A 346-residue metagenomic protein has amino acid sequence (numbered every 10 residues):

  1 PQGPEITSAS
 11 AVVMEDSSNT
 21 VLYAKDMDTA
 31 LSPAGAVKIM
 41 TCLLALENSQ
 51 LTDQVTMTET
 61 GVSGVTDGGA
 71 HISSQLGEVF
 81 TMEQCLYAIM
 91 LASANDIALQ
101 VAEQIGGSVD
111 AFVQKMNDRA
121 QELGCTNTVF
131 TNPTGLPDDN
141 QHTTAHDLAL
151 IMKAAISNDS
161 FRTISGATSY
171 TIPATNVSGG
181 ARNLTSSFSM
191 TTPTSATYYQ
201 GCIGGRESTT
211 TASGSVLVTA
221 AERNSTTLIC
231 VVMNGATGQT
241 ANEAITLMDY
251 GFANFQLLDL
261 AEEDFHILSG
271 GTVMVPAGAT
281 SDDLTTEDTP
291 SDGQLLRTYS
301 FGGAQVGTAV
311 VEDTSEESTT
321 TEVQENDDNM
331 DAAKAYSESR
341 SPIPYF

Functional and structural regions predicted by a protein language model:
P1-H146, L150-D159: Active-site-adjacent loops and short helices of periplasmic peptidoglycan-processing enzymes
C125-T126, P137-F346: Domain-terminus/edge residues, biased toward the C-terminal soluble/receptor-binding domains of extracytoplasmic
